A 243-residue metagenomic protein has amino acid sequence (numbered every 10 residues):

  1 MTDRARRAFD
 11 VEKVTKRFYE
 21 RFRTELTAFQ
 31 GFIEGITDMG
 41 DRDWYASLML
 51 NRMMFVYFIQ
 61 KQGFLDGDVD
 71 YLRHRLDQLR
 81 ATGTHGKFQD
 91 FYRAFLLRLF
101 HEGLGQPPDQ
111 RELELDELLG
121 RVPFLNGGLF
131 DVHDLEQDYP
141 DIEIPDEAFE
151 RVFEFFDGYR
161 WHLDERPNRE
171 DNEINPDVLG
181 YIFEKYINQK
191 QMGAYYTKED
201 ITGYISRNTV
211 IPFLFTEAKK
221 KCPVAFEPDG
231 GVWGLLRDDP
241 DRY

Functional and structural regions predicted by a protein language model:
M1-Y243: Preference for the N-terminal adenyl/adenosyl cofactor-binding alpha/beta module
